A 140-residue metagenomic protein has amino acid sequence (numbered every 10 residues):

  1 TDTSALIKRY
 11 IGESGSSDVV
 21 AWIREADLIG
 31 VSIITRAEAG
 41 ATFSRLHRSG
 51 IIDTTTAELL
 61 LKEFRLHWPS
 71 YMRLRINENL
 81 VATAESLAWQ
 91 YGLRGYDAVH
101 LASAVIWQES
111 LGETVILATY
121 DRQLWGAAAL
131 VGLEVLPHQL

Functional and structural regions predicted by a protein language model:
T1, V31, R75, G95-A98 (+1 more regions): Short beta-strand scaffold positions
T1-T35, L46-L59, Q139-L140: Short, well-structured N-terminal submotif of metal-dependent ribonuclease cores
S17, A82, W125-G126: Alpha-helical elements of the RecA-like P-loop NTPase motor core of helicases
A21, T54-L74, Y91, Y120 (+1 more regions): Anionic, Ser/Thr-rich low-complexity intrinsically disordered regions
A26-I29, S70-M72, L111-I116: Short active-site oxyanion
T35-R36, L66-Y91, A98-S103, W107: Acidic catalytic patch
A41-R48, V105-I106: Short glycine/serine- and small hydrophobic-enriched flexible loop segments
A102, I106-L140: Acidic, PIN/NYN-like endoribonuclease modules and their adjacent C-terminal/linker elements
